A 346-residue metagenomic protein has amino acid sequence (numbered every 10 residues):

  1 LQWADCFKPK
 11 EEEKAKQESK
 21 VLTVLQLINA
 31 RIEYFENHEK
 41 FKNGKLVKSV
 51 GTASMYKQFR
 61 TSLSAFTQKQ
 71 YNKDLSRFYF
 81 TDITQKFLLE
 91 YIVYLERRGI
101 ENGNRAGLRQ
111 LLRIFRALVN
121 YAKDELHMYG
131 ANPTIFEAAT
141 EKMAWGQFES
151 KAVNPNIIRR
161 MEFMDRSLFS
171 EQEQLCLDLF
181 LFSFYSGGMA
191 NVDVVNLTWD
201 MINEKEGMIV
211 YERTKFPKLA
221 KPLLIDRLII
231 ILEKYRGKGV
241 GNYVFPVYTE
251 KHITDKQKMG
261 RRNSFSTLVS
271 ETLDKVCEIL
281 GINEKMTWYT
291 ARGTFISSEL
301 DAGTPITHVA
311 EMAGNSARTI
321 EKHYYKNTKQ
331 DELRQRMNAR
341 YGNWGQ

Functional and structural regions predicted by a protein language model:
P9-T61, A122-Y129: Short, aromatic/basic-rich helix-turn unit that serves as a nucleic-acid recognition element
F59-K69, R98-I135, M189: N-terminal DNA-binding recognition helix of tyrosine site-specific recombinases/integrases
D124-D165, K251-G260: Flexible interdomain linker/hinge and immediately adjacent N-terminus of the catalytic tyrosine-recombinase domain
I158, I225-N283: Active-site/catalytic core of tyrosine-dependent DNA strand-transfer enzymes
F169-E171, K238-V240, S270-E311: Short, basic (Lys/Arg/His-rich) helix/loop patches that form interaction surfaces in the mid-to-C-terminal regions
N196-K234: Conserved tyrosine-mediated DNA breakage-rejoining catalytic core shared by Y-recombinases
M201-M208, N283-E284, T304-H323: Short, polar N-cap/turn motifs at the start of nucleic acid-interacting alpha helices
R213-P217, A313-N338: Catalytic-site neighborhood detector that most strongly recognizes the C-terminal catalytic loop/helix of tyrosine
